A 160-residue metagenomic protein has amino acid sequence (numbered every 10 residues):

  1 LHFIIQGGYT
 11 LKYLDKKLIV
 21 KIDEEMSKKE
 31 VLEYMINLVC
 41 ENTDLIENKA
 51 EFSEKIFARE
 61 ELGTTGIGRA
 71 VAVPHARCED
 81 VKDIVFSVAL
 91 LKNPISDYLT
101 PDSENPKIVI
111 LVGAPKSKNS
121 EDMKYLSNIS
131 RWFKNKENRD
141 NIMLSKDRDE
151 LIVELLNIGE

Functional and structural regions predicted by a protein language model:
L1-E160: Cytosolic covalent-transfer regions centered on His/Cys nucleophiles that carry phosphoryl or persulfide groups
